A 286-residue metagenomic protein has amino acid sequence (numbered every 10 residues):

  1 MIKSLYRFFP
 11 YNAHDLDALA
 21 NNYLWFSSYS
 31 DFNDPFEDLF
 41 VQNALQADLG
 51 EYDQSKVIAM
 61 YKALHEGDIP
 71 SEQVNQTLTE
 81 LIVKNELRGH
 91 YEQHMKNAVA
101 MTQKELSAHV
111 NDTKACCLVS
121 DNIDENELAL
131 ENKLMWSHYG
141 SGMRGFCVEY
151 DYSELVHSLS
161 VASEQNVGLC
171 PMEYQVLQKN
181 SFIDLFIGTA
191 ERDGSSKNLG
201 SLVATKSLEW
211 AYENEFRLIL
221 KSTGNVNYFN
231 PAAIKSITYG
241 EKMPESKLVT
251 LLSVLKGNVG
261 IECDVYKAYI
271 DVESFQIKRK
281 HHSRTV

Functional and structural regions predicted by a protein language model:
M1-V286: Partner-binding and oligomerization surfaces adjacent to conserved cores of proteins that assemble macromolecular
